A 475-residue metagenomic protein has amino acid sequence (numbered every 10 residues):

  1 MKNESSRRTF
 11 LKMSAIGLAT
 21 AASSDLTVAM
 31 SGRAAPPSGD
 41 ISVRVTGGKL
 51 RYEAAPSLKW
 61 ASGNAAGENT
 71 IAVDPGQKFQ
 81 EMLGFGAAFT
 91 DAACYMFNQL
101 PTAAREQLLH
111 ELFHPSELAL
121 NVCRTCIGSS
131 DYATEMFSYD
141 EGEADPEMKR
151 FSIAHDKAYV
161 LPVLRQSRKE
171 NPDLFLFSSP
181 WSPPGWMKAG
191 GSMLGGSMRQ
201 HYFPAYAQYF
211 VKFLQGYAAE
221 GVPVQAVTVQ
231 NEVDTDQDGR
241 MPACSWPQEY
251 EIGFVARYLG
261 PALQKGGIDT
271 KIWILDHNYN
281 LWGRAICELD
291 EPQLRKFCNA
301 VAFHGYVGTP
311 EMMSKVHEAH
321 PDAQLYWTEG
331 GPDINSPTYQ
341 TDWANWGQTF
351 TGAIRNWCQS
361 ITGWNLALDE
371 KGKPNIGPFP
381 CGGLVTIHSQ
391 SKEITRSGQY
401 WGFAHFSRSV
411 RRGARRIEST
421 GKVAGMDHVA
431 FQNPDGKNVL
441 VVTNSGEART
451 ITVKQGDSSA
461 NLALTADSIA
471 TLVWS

Functional and structural regions predicted by a protein language model:
K2-N3, T9-S31: N-terminal export signals
S24-R51: C-terminal segment of N-terminal export signals and the immediately downstream linker at the start of the mature
E53-V224, R257: N-terminal catalytic cores of secreted or lumenal carbohydrate-active enzymes
A87, A119, L176, V227 (+3 more regions): Conserved, mostly hydrophobic/aromatic
Y209, A219-E220, V233-G330: Active-site neighborhood of glycoside hydrolase catalytic domains
W327-Y400: Aromatic/acidic polysaccharide-binding cleft in carbohydrate-active enzymes
R408, S419-G456, D467: Carbohydrate-binding surface patches
T465-S475: C-terminal beta-strand-rich structural cap/linker in extracellular carbohydrate-active enzymes
